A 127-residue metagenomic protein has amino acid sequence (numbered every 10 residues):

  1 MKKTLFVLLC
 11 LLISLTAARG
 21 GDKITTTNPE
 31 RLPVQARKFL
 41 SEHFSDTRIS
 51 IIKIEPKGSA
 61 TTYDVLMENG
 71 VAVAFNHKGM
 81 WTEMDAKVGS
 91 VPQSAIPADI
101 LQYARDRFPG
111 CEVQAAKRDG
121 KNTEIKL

Functional and structural regions predicted by a protein language model:
M1-T4: Positively charged n-region of N-terminal signal peptides that target proteins for export
V7: Catalytic strand-loop segment that frames the active site of acyl-thioester-processing enzymes
C10-A18: Hydrophobic h-region of N-terminal signal peptides that target proteins for export in Gram-negative bacteria
A18-D22, L40: Boundary of Sec targeting at the N-terminus
T27-I49, V91-V113: Short, non-transmembrane alpha-helical segments in secretory-pathway proteins
R48-M67, E112-L127: A cross-family detector of function-defining hotspots
T61-V88, L127: Amphipathic N-proximal alpha-helical interface segments
